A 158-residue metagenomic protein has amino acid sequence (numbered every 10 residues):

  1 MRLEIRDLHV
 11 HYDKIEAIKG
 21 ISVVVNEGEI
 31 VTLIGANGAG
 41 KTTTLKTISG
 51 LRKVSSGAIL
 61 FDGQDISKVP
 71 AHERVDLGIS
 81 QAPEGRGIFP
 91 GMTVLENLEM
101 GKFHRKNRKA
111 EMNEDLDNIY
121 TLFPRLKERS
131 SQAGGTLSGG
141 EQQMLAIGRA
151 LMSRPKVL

Functional and structural regions predicted by a protein language model:
M1-L158: Glycine-rich phosphate-binding loops of nucleotide-dependent enzymes
